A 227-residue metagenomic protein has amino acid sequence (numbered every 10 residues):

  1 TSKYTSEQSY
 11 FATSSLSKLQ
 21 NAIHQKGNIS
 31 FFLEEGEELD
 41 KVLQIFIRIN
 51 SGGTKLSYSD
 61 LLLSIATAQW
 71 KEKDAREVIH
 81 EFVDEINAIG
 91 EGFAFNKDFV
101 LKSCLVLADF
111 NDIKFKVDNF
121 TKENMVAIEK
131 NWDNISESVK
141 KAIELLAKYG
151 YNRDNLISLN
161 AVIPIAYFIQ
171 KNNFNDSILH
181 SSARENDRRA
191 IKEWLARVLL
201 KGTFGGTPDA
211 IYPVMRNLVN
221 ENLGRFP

Functional and structural regions predicted by a protein language model:
T1-P227: Flexible coil/loop and intrinsically disordered segments
